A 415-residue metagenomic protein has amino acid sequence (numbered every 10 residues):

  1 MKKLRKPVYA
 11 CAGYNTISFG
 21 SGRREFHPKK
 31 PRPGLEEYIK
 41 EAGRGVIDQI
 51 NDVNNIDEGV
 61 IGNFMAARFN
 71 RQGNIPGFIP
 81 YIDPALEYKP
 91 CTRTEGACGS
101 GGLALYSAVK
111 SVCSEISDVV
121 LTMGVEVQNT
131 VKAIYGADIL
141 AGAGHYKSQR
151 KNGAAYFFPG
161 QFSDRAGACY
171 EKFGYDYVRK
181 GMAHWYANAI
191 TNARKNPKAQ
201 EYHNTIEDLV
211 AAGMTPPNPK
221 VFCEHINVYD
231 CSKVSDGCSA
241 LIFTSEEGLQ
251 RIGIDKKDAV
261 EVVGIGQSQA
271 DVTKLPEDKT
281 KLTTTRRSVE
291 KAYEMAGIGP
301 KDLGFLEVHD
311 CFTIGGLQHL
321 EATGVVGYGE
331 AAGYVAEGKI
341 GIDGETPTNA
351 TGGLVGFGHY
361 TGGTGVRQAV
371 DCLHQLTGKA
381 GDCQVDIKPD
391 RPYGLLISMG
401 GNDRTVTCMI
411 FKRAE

Functional and structural regions predicted by a protein language model:
M1-C91, C113, V125-K233, S239-A240 (+4 more regions): Conserved "HGTGT" condensation-loop signature of ketosynthase/thiolase-family condensing enzymes that catalyze
T92-C98: Short beta->alpha junction loops
G101: Short conserved active-site loop signatures built around small residues
C238-E246: Conserved beta strand-loop-helix elements of the APE1-like EEP
G248-I252: Short helix-loop capping/hinge motifs at secondary-structure junctions, enriched in acidic/polar residues
